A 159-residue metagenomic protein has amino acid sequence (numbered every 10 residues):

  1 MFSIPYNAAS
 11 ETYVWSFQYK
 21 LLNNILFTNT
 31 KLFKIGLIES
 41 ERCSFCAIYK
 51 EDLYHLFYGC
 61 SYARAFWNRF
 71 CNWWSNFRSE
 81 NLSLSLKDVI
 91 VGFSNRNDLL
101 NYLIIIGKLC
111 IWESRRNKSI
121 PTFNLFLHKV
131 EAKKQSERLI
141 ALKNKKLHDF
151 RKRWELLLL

Functional and structural regions predicted by a protein language model:
M1-L159: Family-specific functional microsites
